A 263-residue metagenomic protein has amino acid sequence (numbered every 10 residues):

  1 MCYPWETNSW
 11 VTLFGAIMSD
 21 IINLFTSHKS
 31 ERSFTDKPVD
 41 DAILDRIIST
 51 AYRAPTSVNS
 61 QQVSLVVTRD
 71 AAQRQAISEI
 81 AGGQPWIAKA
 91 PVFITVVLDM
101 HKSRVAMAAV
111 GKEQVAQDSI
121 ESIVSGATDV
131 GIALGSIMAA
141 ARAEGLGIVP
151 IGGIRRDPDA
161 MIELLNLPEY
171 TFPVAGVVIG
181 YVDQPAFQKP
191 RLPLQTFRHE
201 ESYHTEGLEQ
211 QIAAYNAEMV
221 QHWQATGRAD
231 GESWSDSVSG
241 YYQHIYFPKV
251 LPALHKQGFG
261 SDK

Functional and structural regions predicted by a protein language model:
C2-T7, T12-K263: Acidic, surface-exposed loops and disordered segments
